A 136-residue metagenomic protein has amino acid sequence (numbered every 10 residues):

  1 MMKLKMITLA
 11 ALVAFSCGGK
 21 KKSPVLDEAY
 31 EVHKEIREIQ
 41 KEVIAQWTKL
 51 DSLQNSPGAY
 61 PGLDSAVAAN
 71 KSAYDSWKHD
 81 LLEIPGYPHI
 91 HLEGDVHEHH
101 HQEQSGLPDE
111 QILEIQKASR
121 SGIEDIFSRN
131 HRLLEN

Functional and structural regions predicted by a protein language model:
M1-K20: Sec-dependent bacterial lipoprotein signal peptides
G18-G62: Immediate post-signal-peptide N-terminus of mature secreted/exported proteins
V25, A29-V32, S56, Y60-L63 (+2 more regions): Amphipathic alpha-helical coiled-coil segments and their boundaries
V32-I36, Q40, H89-H91, H97-H101: Histidine-centered active-site/metal-ligand motif
I36-I39, V43, V67, S119 (+1 more regions): Amphipathic alpha-helical coiled-coil segments
W47-Y60, L81, P88, N130-L134: Secondary-structure edge/capping motif, primarily at the C-terminal ends of alpha-helices and the immediately following
A59-P88: Mature extracytoplasmic domains of secretory-pathway proteins
G94-N136: C-terminal amphipathic alpha-helix
